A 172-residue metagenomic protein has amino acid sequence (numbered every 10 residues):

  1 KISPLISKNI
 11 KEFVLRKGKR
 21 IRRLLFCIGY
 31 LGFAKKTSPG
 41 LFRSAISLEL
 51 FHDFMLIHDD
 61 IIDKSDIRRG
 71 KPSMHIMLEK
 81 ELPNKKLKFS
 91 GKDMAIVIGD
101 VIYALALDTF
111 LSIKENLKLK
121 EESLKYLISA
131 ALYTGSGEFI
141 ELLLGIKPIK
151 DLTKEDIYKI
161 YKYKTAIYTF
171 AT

Functional and structural regions predicted by a protein language model:
I2-T172: Mg2+-dependent prenyl diphosphate-binding active-site environment of isoprenoid biosynthetic enzymes
